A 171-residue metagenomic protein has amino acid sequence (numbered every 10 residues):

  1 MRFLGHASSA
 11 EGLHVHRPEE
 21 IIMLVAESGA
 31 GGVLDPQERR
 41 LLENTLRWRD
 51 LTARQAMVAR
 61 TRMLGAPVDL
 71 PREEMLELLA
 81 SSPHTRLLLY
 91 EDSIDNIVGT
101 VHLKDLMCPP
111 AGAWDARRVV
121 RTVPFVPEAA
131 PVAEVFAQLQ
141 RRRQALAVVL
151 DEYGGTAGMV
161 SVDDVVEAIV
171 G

Functional and structural regions predicted by a protein language model:
M1-H16: Low-complexity, charge- and small-residue-enriched intrinsically disordered regions
G12-G171: Soluble cytosolic regulatory domains appended to membrane proteins
